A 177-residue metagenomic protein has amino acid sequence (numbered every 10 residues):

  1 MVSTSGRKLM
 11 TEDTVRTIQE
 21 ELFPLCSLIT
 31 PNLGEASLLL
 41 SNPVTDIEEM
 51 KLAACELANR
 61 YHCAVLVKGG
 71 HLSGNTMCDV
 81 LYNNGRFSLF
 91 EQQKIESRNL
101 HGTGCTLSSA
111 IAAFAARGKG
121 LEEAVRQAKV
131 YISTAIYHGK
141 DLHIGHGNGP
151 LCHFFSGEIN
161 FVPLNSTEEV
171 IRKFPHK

Functional and structural regions predicted by a protein language model:
T4-S5: Conserved beta-loop-beta/alpha segment of the NTase-like Rossmann-fold superfamily that binds/positions NTPs
K8-F87: Conserved phosphate/ATP/ADP-binding segment of small-molecule kinases
E35, G70-L72, K94-E96, A128-I132: Glycine-rich beta-alpha junction loops
L38, S97-L121: Short, small-residue alpha-helix embedded
P43-M50, A116-R126: Short, charged, surface-exposed loops that flank catalytic or proteolytic processing sites
Y82, S108, A112-A116, K129 (+1 more regions): Regular secondary-structure segments
S88-E91, T134: A structural signal for small-residue-enriched, beta-sheet-centric alpha/beta enzyme cores and oligomeric scaffold folds
E123-K177: Charged C-terminal helix
